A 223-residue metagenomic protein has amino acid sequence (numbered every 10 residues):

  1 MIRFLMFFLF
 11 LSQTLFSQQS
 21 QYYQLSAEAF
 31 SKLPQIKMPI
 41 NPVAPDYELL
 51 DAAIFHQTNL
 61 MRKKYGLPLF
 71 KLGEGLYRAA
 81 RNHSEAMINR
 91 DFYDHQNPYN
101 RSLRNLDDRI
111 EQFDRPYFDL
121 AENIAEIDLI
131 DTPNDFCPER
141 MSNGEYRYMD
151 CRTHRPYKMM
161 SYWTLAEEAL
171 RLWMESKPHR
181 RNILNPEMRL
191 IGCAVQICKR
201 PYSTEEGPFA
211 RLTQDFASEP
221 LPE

Functional and structural regions predicted by a protein language model:
F4-S12: Sec-dependent N-terminal signal peptides
M6, I54-T58, A169: Generic structural signal for hydrophobic residues
L9, M61-G66, F118, K177: A generic, residue-level signal for flexible/boundary positions that often mark functional hotspots
T14-S17: Sec/Tat signal peptide C-region and signal peptidase I cleavage site
Q19-S26, P34-I36, I40-F113, R180 (+2 more regions): Short, well-ordered surface patches within globular domains
R104-P222: A well-ordered secondary-structure block
